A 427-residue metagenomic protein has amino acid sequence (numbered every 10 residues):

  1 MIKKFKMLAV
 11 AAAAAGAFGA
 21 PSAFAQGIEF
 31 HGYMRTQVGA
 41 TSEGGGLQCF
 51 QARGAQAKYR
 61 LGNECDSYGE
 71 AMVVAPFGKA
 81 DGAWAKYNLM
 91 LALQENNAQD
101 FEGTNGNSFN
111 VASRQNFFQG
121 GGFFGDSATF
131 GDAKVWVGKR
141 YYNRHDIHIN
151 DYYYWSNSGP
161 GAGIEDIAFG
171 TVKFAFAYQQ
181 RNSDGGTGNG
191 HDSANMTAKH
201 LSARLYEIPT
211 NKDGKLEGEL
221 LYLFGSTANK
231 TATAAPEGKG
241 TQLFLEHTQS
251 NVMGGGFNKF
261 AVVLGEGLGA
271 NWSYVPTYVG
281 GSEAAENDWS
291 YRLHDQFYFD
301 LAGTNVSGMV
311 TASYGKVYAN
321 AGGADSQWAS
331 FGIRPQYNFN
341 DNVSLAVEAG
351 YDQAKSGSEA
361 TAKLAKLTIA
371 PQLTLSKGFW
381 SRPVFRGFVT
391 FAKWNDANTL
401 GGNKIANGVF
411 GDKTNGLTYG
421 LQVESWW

Functional and structural regions predicted by a protein language model:
M1-K4, C49, F257, G267-G269: Generic N-terminal leader/processing signal
I2-K3, M7-G131, V135, E165-I167 (+5 more regions): Beta-barrel outer-membrane channel/assembly domains of diderm bacteria
E29, K86, K134, K173-A175 (+3 more regions): Ser/Thr- (and often Asn-) enriched beta-sheet segments in non-cytosolic proteins
Q37-L61, F101-R114, G125-T233, N403-D412: Surface-exposed coil loops of outer-membrane beta-barrel proteins
G39-T41, A80, Q94-D100, R140-I149 (+7 more regions): Sequence/structural signature of outer-membrane beta-barrel proteins
A198-G357, T361-I369, L373, R382: Detector for outer-membrane/organellar transmembrane beta-barrel domains, recognizing the amphipathic beta-strand
